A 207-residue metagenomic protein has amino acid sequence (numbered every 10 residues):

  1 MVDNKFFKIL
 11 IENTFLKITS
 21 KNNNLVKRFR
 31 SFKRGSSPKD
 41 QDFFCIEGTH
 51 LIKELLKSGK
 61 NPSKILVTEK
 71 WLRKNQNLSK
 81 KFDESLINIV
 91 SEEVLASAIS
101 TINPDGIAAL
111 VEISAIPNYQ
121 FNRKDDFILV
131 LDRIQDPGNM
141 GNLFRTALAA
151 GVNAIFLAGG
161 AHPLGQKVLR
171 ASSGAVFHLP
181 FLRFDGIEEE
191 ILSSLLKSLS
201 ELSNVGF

Functional and structural regions predicted by a protein language model:
F6-R73, G160-A161: Boundary-proximal intrinsically disordered activation/regulatory segments immediately upstream of a helical core
D40-F43, N61-K64, S85-L86, N153-I155 (+1 more regions): Short active-site oxyanion
K57, N88, I116, F121-F207: RNA substrate-binding interface of SAM-dependent RNA methyltransferases
R73-E84: Short, aromatic/basic amphipathic alpha-helical patches
K81-D83, I107, A171-V176: Short, hinge-like loop/turn segments at secondary-structure boundaries
I87-A108: Glycine/small-residue-rich loop that forms an oxyanion/phosphate-binding "nest" at active or ligand-binding sites
G106-I116: Short, structured interface segments
